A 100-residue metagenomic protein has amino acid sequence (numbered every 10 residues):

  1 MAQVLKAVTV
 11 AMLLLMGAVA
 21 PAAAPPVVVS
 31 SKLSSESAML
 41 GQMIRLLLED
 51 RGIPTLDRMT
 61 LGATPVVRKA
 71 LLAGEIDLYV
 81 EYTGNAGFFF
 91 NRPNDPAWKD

Functional and structural regions predicted by a protein language model:
M1-A7: Positively charged n-region of N-terminal signal peptides that target proteins for export
A7-G17: Bacterial N-terminal signal peptides
V19-A23: Sec/Tat signal peptide C-region and signal peptidase I cleavage site
A24-E36, I53-M59: Short, well-ordered beta-strand elements
G41-I44, L48: Hydrophobic alpha-helical packing residues
T60-T64, G74-G87: Beta->alpha turn/N-cap motifs
V66-R68: Short, hydrophobic alpha-helical packing/hinge segments within bilobed ligand-binding/sensory domains
T83-D100: Contiguous mixed-secondary-structure segments that line small-molecule binding/active-site clefts of soluble domains
